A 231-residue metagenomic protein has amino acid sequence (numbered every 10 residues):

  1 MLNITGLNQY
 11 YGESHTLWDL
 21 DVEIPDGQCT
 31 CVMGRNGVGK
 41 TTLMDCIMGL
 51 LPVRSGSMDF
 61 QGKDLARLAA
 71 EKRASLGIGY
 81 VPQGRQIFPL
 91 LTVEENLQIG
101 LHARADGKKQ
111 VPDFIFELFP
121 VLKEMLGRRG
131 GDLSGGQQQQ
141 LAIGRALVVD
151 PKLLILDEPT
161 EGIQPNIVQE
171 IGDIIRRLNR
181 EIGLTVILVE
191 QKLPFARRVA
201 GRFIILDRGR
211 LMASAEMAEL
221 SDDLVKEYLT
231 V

Functional and structural regions predicted by a protein language model:
M33-R35: The feature captures the beta-strand-to-loop junction immediately N-terminal to the Walker
M48: Helix-to-loop junction immediately C-terminal to a conserved catalytic motif
G56-D64, L76, K108-E117, A215: Conserved ABC transporter NBD signature motif
R129-L133, Q137: Conserved ABC ATPase signature
A146-L147: ABC ATPase C-loop
L154-E158: Catalytic Walker B motif of ABC-type/P-loop ATPase nucleotide-binding domains
Q169-G183: Helical segment within the ABC ATPase nucleotide-binding domain
